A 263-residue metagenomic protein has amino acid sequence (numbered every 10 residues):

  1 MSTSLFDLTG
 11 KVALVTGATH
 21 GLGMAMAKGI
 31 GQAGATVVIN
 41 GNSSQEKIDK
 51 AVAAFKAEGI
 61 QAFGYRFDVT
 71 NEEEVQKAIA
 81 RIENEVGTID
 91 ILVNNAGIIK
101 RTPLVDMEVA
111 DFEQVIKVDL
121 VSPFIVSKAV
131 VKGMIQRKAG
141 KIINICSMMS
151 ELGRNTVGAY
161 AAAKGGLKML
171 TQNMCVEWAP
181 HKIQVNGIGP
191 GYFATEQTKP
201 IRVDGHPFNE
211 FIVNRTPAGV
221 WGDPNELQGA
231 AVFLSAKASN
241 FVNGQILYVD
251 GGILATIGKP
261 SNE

Functional and structural regions predicted by a protein language model:
V12, T19-H20: Conserved glycine-rich cofactor-binding loop
P103-L104, D111-I116, I212: Substrate-binding pocket helix/loop in short-chain dehydrogenase/reductase
V105, L152-G158, P180, G219 (+1 more regions): Active-site loop immediately N-terminal to the catalytic Tyr-X3-Lys motif of short-chain dehydrogenase/reductase
F124, A139, V220-V249, L254: C-terminal substrate-recognition "lid" of short-chain dehydrogenase/reductases
S127, A163, T171: Active-site helix of classical SDR
K132, V176-P180, N240: Alpha-helical segment proximal to the catalytic Tyr-Lys
S147: Residue(s) in the substrate-gating loop at a strand-loop-helix junction that position the organic substrate next
